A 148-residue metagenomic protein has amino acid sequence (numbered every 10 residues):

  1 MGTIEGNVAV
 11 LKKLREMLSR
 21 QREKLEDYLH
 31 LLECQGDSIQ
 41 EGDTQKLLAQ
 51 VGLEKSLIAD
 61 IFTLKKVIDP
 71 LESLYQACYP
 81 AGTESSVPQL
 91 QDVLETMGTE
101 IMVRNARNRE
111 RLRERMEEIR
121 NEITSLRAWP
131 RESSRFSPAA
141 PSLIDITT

Functional and structural regions predicted by a protein language model:
G2-A81, S85, Q89-D92, T96-T99: Extended, charge-rich alpha-helical scaffolding segments
E84-T148: Short terminal interaction segments
